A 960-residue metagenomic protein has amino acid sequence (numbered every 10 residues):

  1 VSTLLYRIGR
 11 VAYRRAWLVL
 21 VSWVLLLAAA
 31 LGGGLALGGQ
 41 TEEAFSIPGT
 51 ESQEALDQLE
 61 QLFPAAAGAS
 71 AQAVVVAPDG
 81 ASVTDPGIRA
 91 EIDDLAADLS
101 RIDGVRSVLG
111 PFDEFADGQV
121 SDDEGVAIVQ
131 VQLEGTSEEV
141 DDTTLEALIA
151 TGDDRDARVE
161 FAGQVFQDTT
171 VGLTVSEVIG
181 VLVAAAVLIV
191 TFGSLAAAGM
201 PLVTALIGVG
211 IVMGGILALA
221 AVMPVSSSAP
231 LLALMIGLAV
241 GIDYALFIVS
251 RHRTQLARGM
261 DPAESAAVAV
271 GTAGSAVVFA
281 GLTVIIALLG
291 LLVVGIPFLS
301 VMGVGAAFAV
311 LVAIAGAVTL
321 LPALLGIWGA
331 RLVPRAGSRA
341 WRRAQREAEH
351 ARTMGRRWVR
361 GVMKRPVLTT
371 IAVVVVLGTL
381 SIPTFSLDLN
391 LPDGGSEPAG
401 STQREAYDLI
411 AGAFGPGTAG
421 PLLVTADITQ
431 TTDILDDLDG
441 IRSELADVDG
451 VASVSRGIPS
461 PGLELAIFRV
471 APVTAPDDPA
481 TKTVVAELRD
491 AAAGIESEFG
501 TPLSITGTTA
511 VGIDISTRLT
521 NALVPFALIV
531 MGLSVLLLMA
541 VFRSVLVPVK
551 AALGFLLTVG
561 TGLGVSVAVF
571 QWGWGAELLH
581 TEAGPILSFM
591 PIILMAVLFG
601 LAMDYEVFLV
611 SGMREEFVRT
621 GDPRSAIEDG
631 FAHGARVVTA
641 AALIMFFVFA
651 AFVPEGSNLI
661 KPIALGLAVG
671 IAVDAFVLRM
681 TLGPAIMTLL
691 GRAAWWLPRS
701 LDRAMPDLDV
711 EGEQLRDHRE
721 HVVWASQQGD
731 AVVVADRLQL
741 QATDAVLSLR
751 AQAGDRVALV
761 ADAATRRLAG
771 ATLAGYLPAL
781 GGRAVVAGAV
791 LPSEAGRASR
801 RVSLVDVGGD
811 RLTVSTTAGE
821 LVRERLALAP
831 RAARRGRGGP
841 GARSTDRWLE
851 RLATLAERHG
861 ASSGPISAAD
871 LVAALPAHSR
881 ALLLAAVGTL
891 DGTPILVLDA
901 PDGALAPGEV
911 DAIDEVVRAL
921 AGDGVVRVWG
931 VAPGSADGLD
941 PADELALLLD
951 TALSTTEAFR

Functional and structural regions predicted by a protein language model:
V1-G39, V105, T136-L389, G500 (+2 more regions): Membrane-embedded transmembrane helical bundles of large multi-pass transporters/channels
G49-S70, D79-G163, S386-W572: Structured non-transmembrane domains adjacent to transmembrane bundles in polytopic membrane proteins
T283, G892, A904-D940: Conserved catalytic loops of ABC-family nucleotide-binding domains
Q727-A742: Conserved N-terminal strand/loop that marks the beginning of ABC ATPase nucleotide-binding domains
T743, A753-P778: Glycine-rich P-loop/Walker A and Walker A-like loops and their local beta1-loop-alpha1 context in P-loop NTPases
A779-L791, A798: Conserved ABC transporter NBD signature motif
G808, T813-H859, L884: Q-loop/switch helix immediately C-terminal to the Walker
P865-A868, A877-V897: GG-anchored amphipathic helix commonly corresponding to the ABC/SMC/Rad50 NBD signature/C-loop
